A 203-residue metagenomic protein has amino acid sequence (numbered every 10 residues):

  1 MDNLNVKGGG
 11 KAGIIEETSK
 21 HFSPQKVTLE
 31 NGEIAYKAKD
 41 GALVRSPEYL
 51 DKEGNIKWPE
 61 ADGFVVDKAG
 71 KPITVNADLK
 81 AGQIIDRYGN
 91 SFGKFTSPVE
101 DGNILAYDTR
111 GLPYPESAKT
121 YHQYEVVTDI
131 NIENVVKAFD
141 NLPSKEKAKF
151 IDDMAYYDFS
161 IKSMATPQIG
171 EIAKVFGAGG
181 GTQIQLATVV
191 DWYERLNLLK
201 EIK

Functional and structural regions predicted by a protein language model:
L4-K203: Catalytic toxin/effector domains delivered as secreted proteins or via bacterial secretion systems
